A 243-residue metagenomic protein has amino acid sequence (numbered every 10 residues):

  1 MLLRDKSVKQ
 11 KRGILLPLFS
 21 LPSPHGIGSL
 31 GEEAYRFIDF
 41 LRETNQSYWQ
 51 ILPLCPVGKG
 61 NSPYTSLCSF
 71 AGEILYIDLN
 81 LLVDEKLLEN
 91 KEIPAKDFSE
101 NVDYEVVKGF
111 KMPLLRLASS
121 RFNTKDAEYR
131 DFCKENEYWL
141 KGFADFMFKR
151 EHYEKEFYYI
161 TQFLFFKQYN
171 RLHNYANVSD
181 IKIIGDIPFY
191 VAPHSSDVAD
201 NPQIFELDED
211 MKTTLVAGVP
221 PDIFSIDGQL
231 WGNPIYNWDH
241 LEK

Functional and structural regions predicted by a protein language model:
M1-D5, Y35-E43, E135, L172-V178: Short amphipathic alpha-helices and their capping/turn segments at secondary-structure boundaries
L2-Q10, P17, S23, N61-F166 (+1 more regions): Alpha-amylase-like alpha-glycosidases and glucanotransferases acting on alpha-linked glucans and related
S7, E32-V57: Catalytic domains of carbohydrate-active enzymes, especially glycoside hydrolases
R12-L16, S47-Q50, I183-G185: Hydrophobic faces of well-ordered beta-strands that scaffold small-molecule active sites in alpha/beta enzyme cores
G13, P17-R36: N-terminal catalytic cores of NTP/NDP-binding nucleotidyl/phosphoryl-transfer enzymes
L41, I51, F146, A176 (+1 more regions): Conserved, mostly hydrophobic/aromatic
Q50-G60, I187-P193: Short, solvent-exposed turn/loop segments enriched in Gly/Ser/Thr/Pro and often Arg
F165-A192: Conserved, well-ordered alpha-helix/loop/beta-strand core segments that scaffold catalytic motifs
